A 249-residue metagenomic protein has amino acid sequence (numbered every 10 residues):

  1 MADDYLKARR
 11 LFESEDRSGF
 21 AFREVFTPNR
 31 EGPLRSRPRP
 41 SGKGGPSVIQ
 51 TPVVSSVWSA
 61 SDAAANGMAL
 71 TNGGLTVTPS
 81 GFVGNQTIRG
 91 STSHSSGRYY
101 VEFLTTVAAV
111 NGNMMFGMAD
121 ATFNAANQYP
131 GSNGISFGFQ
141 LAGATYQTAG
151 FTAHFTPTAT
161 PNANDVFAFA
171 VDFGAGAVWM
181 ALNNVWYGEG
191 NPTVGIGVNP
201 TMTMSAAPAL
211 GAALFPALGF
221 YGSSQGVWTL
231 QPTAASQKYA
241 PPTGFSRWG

Functional and structural regions predicted by a protein language model:
A2-A8, E13-G19, E24-G249: PRY/SPRY (B30.2) beta-sandwich protein-interaction domains and their adjacent Ser/Pro/Gly-rich low-complexity linkers
